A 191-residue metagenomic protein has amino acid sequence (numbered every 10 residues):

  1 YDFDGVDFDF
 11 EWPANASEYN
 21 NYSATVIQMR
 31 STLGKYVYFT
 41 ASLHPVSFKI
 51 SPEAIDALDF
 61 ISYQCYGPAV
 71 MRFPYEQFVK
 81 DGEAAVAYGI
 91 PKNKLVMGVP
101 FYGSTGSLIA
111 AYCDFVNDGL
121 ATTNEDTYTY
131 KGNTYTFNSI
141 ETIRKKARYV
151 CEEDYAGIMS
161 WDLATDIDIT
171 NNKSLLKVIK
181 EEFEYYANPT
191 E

Functional and structural regions predicted by a protein language model:
Y1, Y22, Y66, F101-Y102 (+3 more regions): Aromatic side chains
Y1-F3, D9: Aromatic- and charge-enriched surface segment that lines or borders ligand/interaction sites
D4, D59, A156: Receiver (REC) domain switch/active-site residues of two-component response regulators
D9-G119: Substrate-binding surface in catalytic domains of secreted glycosidases
D9-G34, F39-L43, T142-P189: Active-site and adjacent substrate-binding regions of carbohydrate-active enzymes
P91-D154, I169, K173-E191: Glycan-binding loop/region signatures in secreted carbohydrate-active enzymes
